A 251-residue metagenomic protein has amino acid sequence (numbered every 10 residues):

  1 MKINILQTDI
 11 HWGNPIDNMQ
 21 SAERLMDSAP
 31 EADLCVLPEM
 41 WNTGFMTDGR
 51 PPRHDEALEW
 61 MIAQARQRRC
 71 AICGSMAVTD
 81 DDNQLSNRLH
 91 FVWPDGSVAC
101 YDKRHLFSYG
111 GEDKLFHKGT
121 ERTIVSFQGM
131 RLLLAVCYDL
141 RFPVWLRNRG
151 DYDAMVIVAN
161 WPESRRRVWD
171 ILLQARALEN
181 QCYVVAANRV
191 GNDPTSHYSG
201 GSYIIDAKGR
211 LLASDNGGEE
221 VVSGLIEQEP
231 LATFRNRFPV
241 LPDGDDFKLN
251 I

Functional and structural regions predicted by a protein language model:
M1-I10, N14, M130-D139, V156: Active-site-proximal beta-strand elements of phosphoester/diester hydrolases
T8, E39, M76-A77, V136 (+2 more regions): Active-site-proximal beta-strand/loop segments in catalytic clefts of secreted hydrolases
H11, P15-I16, Q20-P94, C100 (+1 more regions): Cys-nucleophile CN-hydrolase/nitrilase-fold catalytic domain and related Cys-dependent amidase chemistry that acts on
A57-C73, R141-V222: CN hydrolase (nitrilase-like) catalytic-core segments centered on the catalytic cysteine and neighboring Lys/Glu
I72-M76, K103-G111, V184-N188: Short Pro/Gly-enriched beta-strand edge/turn motifs at strand-loop
D80-G150, S164-I171, T233-V240, N250: Active-site catalytic loop in hydrolytic enzyme cores
C100, I124-S126, R189-I251: C-terminal beta-strand edge segments of enzyme domains
